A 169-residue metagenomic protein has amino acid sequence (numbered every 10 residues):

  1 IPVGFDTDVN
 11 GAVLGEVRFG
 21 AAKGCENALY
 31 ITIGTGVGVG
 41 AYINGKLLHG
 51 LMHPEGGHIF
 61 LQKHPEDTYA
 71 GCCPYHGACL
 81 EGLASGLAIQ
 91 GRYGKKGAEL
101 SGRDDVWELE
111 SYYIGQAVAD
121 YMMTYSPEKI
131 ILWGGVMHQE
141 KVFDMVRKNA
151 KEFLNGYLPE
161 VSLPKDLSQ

Functional and structural regions predicted by a protein language model:
I1, G15-E26, L47, K63-Q169: ATP-binding/phosphotransfer module of carbohydrate and carboxylate kinases, centering on a glycine-rich
I1-G11: N-terminal glycine/serine-rich phosphate-binding loop of ATP-dependent small-molecule kinases, especially carbohydrate
G4, A28-T32, G38-G40: Short glycine-aspartate micro-motif
V9-N10, T35-V37, L167: Acidic, glycine-rich active-site loops and adjacent beta-strand->loop/helix elements that engage anionic groups
L14, V37-Y42: Short beta-strand scaffold segments in enzyme catalytic cores
T32, K46-P54: Short beta->alpha transition motifs characteristic of CBS
G34-G36, V136-M137: Short glycine-rich anion-binding loops that position phosphate/pyrophosphate groups of nucleotides and phosphorylated
M52-D67: A short, polar/charged loop-to-alpha-helix boundary motif
